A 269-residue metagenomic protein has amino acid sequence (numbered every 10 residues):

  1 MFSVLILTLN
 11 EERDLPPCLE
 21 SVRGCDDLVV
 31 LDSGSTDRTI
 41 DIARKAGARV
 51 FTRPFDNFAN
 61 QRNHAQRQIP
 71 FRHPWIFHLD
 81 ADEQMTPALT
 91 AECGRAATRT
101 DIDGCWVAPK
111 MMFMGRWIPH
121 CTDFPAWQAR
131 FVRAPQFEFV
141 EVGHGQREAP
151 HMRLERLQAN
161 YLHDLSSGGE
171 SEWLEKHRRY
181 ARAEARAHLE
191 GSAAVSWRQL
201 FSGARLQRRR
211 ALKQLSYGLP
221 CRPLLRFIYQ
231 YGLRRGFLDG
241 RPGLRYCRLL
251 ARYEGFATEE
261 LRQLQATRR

Functional and structural regions predicted by a protein language model:
M1-S21: N-proximal low-complexity "stem/linker" segments adjacent to membrane-targeting elements
P16, D37-A46, A88-L89: Acidic helix N-cap motif at the loop->helix transition within catalytic regions of sugar-transfer enzymes
S21, D32-D41, D80: A conserved acidic beta->alpha catalytic loop
G24, K45-G47, P150: Short, structured coil segments at secondary-structure junctions
F51-A59: Short, acidic/glycine-rich phosphate-metal binding loop used to engage nucleotide
F55, L79-L89: Acidic metal-phosphate-binding loop of nucleotide-sugar-dependent transferases
N60-Q66, T86-R268: Catalytic-site signature of metal-activated, phosphate-bearing donor transferases, centered on the GT-A/GT-A-like
N63-W75: Active-site nucleotide-sugar/metal-binding loop of Leloir-type enzymes
